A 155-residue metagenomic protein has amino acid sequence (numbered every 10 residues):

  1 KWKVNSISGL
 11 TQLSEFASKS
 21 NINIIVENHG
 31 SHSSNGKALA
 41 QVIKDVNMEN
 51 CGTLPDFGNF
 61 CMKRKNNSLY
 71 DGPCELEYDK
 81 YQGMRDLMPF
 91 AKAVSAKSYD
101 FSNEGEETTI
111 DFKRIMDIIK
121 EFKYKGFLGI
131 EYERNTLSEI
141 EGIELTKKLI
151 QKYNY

Functional and structural regions predicted by a protein language model:
K1-N5, G9: Glycine/proline-rich, positively charged, aromatic-decorated active-site loop/lid region on the catalytic face
K1-W2, S68, T146: Surface-exposed, active-site-proximal loop segments in enzymatic domains
S8-D117: Acidic/histidine-rich catalytic cores of soluble enzymes
I22, F122-G126: A short helix->loop->beta-strand "cap" motif at the edges of active sites that frequently abuts
A91-E104, K125-E139: Active-site clefts of carbohydrate-active enzymes
E139-Y155: C-terminal helical cap(s) of enzyme catalytic domains, especially alpha/beta-barrels
